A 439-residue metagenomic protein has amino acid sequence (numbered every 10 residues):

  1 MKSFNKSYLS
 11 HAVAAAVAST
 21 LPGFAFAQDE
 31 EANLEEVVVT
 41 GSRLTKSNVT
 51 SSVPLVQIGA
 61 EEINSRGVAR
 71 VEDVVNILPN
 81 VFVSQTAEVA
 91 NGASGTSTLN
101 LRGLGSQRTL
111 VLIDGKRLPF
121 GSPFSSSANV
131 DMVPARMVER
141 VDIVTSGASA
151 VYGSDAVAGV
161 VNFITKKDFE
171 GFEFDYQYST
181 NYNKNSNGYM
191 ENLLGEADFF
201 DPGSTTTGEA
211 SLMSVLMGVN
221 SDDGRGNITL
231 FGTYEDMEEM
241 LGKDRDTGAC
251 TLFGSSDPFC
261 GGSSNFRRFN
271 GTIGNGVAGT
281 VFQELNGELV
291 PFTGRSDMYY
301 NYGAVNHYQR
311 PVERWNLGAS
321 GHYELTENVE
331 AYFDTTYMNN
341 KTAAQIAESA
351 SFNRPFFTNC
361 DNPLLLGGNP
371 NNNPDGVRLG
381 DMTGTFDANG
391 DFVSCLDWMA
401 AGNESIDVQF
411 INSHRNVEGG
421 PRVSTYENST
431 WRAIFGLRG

Functional and structural regions predicted by a protein language model:
M1-R66, D73-N76, S214, G218-N220 (+4 more regions): N-terminal Sec signal peptide and the immediately downstream disordered periplasmic leader that contains the TonB box
E31-A32, G103-G105, K166-K167, D222-D223: Extracellular/periplasmic catalytic domains that process cell-envelope and extracellular macromolecules
A32, L104, A128, R136-E139: Structured loop/turn residues at beta-strand edges in well-structured enzyme cores
N33, G95-S97, G105, W315 (+2 more regions): Short, basic and Ser/Thr-rich N-terminal targeting/leader segments
E35-T40, P54-G59, N64, V74 (+6 more regions): Soluble periplasmic/extracytoplasmic beta-strand elements of cell-envelope proteins
T45-V49, T109-V111, Y182-N185: Short, solvent-exposed loop/turn elements at domain surfaces
E72, N76-R117: Extracytoplasmic beta-strand/coil segments of soluble accessory domains associated with Gram-negative outer-membrane
D73, I77, A90, K116-M132 (+1 more regions): Surface-exposed beta-strand-turn/loop segments characteristic of Gram-negative outer-membrane beta-barrels
